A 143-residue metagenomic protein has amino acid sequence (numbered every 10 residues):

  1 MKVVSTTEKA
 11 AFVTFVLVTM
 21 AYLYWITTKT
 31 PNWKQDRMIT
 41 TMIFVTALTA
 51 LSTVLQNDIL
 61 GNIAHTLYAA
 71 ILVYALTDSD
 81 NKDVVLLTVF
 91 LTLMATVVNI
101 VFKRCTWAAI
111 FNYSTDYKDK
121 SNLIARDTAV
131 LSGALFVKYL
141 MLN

Functional and structural regions predicted by a protein language model:
M1-T14: N-terminal membrane topogenic signal
T14-W25, T41-L51, T96, V130-L140: Hydrophobic core of alpha-helical transmembrane segments in multi-pass integral membrane proteins
V16, G61-L76, A125-F136: Core segments of transmembrane alpha-helices that mediate helix-helix packing or line hydrophobic substrate/ligand
I26-Q35, A75-V89, Y139-N143: Helix-coil boundary and interhelical linker segments in multi-pass alpha-helical membrane proteins
T30-L48, I63: Loop-to-helix transition at the N-terminal end of transmembrane alpha-helices
S52-L60, T77-K82: Membrane-interface helix caps and helix-loop-helix hairpins in membrane proteins
V101-S114: Juxtamembrane/interfacial segments flanking transmembrane helices
N112-L123: Short, membrane-exposed interhelical loops at transmembrane-helix boundaries
